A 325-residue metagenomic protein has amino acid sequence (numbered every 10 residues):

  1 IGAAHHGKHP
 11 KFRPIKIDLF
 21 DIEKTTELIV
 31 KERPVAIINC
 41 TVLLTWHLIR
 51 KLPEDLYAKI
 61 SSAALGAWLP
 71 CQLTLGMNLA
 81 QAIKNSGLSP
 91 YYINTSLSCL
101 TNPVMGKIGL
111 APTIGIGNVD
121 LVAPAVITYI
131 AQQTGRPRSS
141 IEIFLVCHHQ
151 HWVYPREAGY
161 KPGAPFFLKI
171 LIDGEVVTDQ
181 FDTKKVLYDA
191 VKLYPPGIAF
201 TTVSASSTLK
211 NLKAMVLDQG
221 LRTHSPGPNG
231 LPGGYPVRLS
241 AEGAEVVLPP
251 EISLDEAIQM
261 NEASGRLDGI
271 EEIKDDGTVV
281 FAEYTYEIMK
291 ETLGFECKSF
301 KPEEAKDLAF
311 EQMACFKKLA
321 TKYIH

Functional and structural regions predicted by a protein language model:
I1-I22: Glycine-rich phosphate-binding loop and adjoining beta1-alpha1-beta2 segment of Rossmann-like nucleotide-binding folds
K16-P34: Conserved Rossmann-fold cofactor-binding substructure of NAD(P)-dependent oxidoreductases
I37-N39, N94: Redox-cofactor binding/interface segments in oxidoreductases and associated redox assembly factors
C40-W46: Conserved NAD(P)H cofactor-binding loop of Rossmann-fold oxidoreductase domains
W46-L48, N102-P103: Glycine/Thr-rich phosphate-binding loops of Rossmann-like dinucleotide-binding domains
E54-L88: NAD(P)-cofactor binding segment of oxidoreductase domains
M77-K84, L88-L171, T202: Rossmann-like dinucleotide-binding core of oxidoreductases
P137-H325: Long, compositionally biased stretches enriched for glycine and/or charged residues
